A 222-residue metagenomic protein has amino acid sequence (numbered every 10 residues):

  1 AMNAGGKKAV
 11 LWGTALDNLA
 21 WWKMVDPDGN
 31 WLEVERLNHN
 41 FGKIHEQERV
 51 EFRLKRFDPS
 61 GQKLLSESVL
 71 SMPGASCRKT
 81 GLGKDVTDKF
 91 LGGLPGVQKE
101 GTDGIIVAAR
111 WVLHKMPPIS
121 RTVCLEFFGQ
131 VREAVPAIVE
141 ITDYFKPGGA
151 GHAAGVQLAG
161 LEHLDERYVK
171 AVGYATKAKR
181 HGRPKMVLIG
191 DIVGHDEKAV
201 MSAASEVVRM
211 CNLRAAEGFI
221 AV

Functional and structural regions predicted by a protein language model:
A1-V139: FAD-binding subdomain of flavoenzyme oxidoreductases
K99, V107-V222: C-terminal substrate-recognition/cap domain of FAD-linked oxidoreductases
